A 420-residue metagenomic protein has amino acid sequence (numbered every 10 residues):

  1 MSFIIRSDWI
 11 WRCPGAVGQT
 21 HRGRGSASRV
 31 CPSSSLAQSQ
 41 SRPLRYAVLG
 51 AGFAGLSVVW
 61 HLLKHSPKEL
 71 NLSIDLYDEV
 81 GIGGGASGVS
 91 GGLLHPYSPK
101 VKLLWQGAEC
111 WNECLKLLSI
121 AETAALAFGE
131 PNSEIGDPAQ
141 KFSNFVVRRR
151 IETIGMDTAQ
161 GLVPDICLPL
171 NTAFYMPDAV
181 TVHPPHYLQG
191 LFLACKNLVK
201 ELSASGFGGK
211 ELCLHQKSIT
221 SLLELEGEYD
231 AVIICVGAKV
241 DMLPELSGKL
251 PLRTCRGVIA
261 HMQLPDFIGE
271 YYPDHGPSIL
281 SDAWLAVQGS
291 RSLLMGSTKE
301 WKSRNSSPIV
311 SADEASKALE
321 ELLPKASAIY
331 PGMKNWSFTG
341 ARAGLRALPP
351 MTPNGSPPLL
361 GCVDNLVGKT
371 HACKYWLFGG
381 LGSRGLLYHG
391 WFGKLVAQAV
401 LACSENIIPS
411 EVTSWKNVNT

Functional and structural regions predicted by a protein language model:
M1-H21, S33: N-terminal chloroplast transit peptides
A37-A54, D75: Beta1/beta-strand and adjacent pyrophosphate-binding region of the FAD-binding site in flavoprotein oxidoreductases
S57-L63, G88, G92-L93, S98 (+2 more regions): Active-site substrate-recognition segment that forms the wall of the catalytic cavity or substrate channel
L63-G88: Glycine-rich FAD pyrophosphate-binding loop
G91-L162, L170-N171: Dinucleotide-binding Rossmann-like beta1-alpha1 core, especially the glycine-rich loop that anchors the ADP
V101-C114, F174-L193, D313-A318, S383 (+1 more regions): Short beta-strand to alpha-helix junction loop
C167, T172-A231, C235-P244: Helical element adjacent to the flavin cofactor pocket in flavoenzyme catalytic cores
W336-T420: C-terminal catalytic lobe of FAD-dependent flavoproteins
